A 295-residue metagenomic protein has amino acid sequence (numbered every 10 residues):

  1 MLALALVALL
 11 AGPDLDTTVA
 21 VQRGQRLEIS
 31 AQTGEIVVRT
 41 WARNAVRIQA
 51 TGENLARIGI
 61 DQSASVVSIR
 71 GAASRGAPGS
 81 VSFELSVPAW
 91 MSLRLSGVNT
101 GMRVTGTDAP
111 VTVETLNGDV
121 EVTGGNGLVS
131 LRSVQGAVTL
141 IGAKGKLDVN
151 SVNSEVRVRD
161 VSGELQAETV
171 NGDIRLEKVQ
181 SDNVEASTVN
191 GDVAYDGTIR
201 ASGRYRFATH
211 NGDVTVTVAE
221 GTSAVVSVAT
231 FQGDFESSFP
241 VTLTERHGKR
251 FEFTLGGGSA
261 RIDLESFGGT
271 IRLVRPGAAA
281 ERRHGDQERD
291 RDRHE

Functional and structural regions predicted by a protein language model:
M1-E295: Intrinsically disordered, low-complexity terminal regions
